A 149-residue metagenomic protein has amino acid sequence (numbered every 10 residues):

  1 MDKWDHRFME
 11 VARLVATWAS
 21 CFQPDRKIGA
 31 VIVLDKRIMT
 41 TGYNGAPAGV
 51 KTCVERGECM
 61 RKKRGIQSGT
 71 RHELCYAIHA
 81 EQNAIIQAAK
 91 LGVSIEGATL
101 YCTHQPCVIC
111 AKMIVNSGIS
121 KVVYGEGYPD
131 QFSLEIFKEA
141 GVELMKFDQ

Functional and structural regions predicted by a protein language model:
M1-Q149: Zinc-dependent deaminase catalytic domain
